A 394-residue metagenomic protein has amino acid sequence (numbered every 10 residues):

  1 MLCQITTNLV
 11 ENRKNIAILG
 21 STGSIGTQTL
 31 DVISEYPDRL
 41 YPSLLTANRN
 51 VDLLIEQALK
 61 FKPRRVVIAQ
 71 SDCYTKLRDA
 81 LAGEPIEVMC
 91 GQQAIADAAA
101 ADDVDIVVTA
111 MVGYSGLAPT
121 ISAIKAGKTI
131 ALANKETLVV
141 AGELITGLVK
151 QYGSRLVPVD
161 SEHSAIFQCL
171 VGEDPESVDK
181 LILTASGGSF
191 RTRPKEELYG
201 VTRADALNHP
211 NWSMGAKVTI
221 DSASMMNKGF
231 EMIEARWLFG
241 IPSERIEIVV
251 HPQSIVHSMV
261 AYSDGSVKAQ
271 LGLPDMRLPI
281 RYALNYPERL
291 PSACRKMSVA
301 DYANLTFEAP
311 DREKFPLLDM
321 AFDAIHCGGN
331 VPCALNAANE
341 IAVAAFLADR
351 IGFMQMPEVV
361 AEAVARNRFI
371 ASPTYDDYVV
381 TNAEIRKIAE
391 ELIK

Functional and structural regions predicted by a protein language model:
M1-K394: Catalytic, metal-anchored helix/loop core of enzyme active sites in primary metabolism
